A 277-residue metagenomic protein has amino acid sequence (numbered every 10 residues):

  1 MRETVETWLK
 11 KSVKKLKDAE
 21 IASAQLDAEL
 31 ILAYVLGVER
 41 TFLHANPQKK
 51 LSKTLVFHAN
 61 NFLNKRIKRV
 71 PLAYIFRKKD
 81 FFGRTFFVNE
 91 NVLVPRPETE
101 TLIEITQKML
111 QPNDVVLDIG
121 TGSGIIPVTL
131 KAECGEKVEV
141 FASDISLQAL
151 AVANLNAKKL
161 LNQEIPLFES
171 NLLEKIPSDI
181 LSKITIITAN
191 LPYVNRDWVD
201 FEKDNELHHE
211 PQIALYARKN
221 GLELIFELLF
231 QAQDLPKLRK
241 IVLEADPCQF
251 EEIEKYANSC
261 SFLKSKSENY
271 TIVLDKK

Functional and structural regions predicted by a protein language model:
M1-K50, L55, A59: A short N-terminal interaction module
K11, L30, H58-N61, T101 (+4 more regions): Alpha-helical elements of Rossmann-like donor-binding domains used by nucleotide-donor carbohydrate transfer enzymes
Y34-I105: Conserved AdoMet
A73, V194-D197, C248: Active-site beta-alpha loop architecture of Rossmann-like, nucleotide-cofactor-dependent enzymes
G83, N113, K137, N162-E164 (+2 more regions): A generic structural signal for alpha->beta connector loops
F87, K219-D275: Conserved Class I SAM-dependent methyltransferase catalytic core
V94-D200, F226, F230: Conserved SAM/SAH cofactor-binding pocket of Class I
Y193-L224: Mobile active-site "lid"/loop adjacent to the S-adenosyl-L-methionine
